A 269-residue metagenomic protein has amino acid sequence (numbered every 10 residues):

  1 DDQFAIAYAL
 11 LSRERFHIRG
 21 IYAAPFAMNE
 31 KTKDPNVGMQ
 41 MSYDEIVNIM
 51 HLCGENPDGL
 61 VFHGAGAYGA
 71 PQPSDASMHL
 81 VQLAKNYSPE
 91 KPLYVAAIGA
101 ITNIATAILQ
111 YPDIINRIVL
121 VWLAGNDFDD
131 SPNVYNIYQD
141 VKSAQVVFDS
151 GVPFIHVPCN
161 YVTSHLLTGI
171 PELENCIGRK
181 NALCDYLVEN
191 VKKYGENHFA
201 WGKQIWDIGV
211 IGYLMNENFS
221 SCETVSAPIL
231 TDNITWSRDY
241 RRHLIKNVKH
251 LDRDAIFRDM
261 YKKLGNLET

Functional and structural regions predicted by a protein language model:
D1-M41, P57, A67-I170, D252: Active-site histidine-anchored catalytic micro-motif
F4-G20, Y135-Y138, K142-V146, S150 (+1 more regions): Conformational coupling and interaction surfaces
P25, H63-A65, I229: A general secondary-structure junction signal
Y43-I46, S77, I208: A general structural signal for well-ordered alpha-helical segments in protein cores
D44-F62: A glycine-rich helix N-cap at a beta->alpha junction
V61-Y68, Y194-E196: Short glycine/proline- and acidic residue-enriched helix-loop micro-motifs that form flexible lids or anion-recognition
